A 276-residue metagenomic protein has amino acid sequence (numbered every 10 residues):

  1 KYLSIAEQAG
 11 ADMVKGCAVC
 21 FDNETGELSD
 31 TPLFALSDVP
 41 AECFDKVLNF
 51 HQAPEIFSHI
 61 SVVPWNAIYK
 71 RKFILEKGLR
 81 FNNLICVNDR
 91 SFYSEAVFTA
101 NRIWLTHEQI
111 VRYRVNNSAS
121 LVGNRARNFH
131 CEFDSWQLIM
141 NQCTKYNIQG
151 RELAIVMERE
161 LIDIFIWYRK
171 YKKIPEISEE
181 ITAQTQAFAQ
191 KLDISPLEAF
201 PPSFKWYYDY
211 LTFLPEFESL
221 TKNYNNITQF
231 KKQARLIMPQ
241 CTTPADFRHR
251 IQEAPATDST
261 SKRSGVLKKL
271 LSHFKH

Functional and structural regions predicted by a protein language model:
K1-I148, F247, I251: Nucleotide-sugar donor-binding/catalytic module of glycosyltransferases that assemble extracellular/cell-envelope
G10-A11, I174-H276: Membrane-interface aromatic/basic loop that binds lipid-linked glycans or pyrophosphate carriers, typified by
I139-C143, Y168, T185-L192: Hydrophobic, Leu/Ile/Phe/Ala-enriched alpha-helical segments that form helix-helix packing faces
C143-N147, Y168-E176: Secondary-structure edge/capping motif, primarily at the C-terminal ends of alpha-helices and the immediately following
V156-W167: Amphipathic alpha-helical repeat scaffolds of TPR domains
